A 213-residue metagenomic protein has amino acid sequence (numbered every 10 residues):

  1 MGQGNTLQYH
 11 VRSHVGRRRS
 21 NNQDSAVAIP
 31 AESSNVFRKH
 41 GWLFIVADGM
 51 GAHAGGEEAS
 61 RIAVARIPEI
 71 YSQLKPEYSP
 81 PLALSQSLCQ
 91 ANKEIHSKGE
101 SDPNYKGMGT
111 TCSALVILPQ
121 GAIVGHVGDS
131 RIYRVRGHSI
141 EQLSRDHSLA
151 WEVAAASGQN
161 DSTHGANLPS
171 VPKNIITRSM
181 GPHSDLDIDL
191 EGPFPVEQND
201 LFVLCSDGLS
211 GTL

Functional and structural regions predicted by a protein language model:
M1-L213: PP2C/PPM-type serine/threonine phosphatase catalytic domain
